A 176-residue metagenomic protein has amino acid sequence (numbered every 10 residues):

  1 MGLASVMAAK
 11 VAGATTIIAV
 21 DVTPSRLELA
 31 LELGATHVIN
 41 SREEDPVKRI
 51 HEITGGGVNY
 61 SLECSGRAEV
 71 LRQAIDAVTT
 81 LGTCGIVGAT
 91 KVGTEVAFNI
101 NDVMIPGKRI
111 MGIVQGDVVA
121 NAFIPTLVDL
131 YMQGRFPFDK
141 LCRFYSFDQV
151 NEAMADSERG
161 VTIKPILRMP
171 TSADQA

Functional and structural regions predicted by a protein language model:
M1-E44, K48: Mid-domain Rossmann-like dinucleotide-binding core that forms the NAD(H)/NADP(H) cofactor-binding site
V6, L27, L71-I75, I100: Generic hydrophobic/aromatic pocket-lining and core-packing "Φ" positions
T23, T90, G116: Residues in the short beta-alpha loop(s) of Rossmann-like NAD(P)-binding domains
G56, R72-D76, N121-A176: C-terminal hydrophobic helical "lid"/dimerization subdomain of Rossmann-like NAD(P)H-dependent oxidoreductases
N59-L62: N-terminal Rossmann-like NAD(P) cofactor-binding module of classical short-chain dehydrogenase/reductase
C64-R72: Beta-loop-alpha module in the N-terminal Rossmann-like domain of NAD(P)-dependent dehydrogenases, especially those
D76-T80, V87: Conserved helix-to-beta-strand junction in the class I
G82-G85, F98-K140: Rossmann-fold dehydrogenase core element
